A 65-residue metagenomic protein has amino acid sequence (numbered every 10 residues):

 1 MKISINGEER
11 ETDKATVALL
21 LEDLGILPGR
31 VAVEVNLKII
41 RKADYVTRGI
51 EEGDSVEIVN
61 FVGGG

Functional and structural regions predicted by a protein language model:
M1-G64: Ubiquitin-like/PB1-type beta-grasp interaction modules and other compact soluble beta-rich domains
